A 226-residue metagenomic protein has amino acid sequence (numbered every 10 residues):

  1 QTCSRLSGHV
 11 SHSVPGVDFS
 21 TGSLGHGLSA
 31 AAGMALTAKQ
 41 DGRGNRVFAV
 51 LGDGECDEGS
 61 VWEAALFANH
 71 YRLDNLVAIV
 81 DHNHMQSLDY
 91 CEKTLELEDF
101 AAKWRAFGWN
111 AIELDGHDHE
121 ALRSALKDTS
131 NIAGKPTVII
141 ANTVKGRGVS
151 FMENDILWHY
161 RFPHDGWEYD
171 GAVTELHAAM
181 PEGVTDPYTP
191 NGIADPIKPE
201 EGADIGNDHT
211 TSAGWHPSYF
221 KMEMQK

Functional and structural regions predicted by a protein language model:
Q1-H70, K226: Cofactor-binding active-site loop characterized by glycine-rich and histidine/acidic residues
T2-C3, L51-E58, H82-Q86, H117-H119 (+1 more regions): Acidic, glycine-rich active-site loops and adjacent beta-strand->loop/helix elements that engage anionic groups
T21, H70-E96, E113: A short, conserved beta-to-alpha structural element at the edge of catalytic cores that scaffolds binding
A35, V50-L51, I79-D81, I140-N142: Short beta-strand segments
G42-N45, E92-A125, H177-T185: Conserved thiamine diphosphate
E58-N83, V138-I140: A short alpha/beta connector and helix-capping loop motif
H119-H216: Glycine/aspartate-rich loop-and-adjacent alpha/beta segment that forms the canonical ThDP
H216-K226: Active-site pocket-lining segments that scaffold enzyme catalytic pockets across diverse folds
